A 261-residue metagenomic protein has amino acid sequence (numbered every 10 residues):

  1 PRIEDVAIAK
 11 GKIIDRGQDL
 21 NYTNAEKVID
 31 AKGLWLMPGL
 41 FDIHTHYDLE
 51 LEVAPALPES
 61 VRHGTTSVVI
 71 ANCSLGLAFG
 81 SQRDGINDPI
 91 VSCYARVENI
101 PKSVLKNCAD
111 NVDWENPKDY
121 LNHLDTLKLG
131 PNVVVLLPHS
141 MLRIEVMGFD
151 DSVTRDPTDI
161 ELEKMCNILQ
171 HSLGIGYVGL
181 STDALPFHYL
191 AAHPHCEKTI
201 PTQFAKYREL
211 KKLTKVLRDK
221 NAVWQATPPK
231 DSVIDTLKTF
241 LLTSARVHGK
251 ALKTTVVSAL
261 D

Functional and structural regions predicted by a protein language model:
P1-G39: Histidine-rich, glycine-flanked metal-binding segment
A7, D42, V69, N132-L136 (+3 more regions): Structured core elements
T23-E26, K32, L36-P38, H63-T66 (+4 more regions): Short coil/turn connectors at secondary-structure junctions
I29, Q82-C93, P194-T199, F240-L242: Short low-complexity, flexible loop/linker segments enriched in glycine and/or proline with clustered acidic
L34-L57: Di-metal (Zn2+ and/or Mg2+/Mn2+) metal-binding site signature of metallo-dependent hydrolases with the MBL/beta-CASP
H46-L49, C73-G76, K230-D231, L260: Acidic, glycine-rich active-site loops and adjacent beta-strand->loop/helix elements that engage anionic groups
V53-G179, L217: Divalent-metal coordination cores built from histidine and acidic residues
K118-L129, T154-D261: Histidine/acidic residue-rich metal-binding segments in metalloenzymes
